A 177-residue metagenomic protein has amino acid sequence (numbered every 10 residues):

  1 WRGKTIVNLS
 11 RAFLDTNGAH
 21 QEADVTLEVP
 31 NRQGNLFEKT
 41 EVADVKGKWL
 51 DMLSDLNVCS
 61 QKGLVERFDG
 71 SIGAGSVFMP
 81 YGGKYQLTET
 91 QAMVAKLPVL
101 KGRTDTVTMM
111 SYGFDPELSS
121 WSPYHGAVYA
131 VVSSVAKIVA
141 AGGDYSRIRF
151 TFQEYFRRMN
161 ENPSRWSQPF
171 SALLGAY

Functional and structural regions predicted by a protein language model:
W1-Y177: Glycine/proline-enriched, intrinsically flexible loops and inter-domain linkers
